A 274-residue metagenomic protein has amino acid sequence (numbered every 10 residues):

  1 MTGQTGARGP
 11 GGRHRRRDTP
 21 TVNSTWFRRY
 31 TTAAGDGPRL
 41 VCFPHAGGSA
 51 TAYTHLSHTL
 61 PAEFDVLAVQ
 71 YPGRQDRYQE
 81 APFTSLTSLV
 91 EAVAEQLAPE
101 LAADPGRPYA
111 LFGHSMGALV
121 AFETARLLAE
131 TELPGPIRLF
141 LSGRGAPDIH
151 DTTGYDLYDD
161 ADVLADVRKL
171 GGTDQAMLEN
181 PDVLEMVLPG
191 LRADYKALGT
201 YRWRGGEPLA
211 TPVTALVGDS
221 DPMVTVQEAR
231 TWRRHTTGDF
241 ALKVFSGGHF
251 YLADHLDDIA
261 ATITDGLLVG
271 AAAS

Functional and structural regions predicted by a protein language model:
T2-Q4, R8, G12-F112, L119-S274: Domain-scale detector for complete catalytic domains at protein termini or as standalone homologs
